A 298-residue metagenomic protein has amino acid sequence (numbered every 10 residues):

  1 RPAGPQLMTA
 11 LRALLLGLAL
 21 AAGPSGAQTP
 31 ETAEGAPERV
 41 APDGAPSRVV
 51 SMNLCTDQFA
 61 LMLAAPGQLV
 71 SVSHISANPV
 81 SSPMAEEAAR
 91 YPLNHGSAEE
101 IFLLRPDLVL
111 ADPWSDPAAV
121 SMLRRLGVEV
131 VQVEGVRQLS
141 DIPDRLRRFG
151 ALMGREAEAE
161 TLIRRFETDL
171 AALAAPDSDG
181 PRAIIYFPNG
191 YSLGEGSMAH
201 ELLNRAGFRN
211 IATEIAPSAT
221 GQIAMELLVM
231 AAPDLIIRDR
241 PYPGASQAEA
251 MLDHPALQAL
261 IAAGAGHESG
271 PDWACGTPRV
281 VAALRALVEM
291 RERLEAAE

Functional and structural regions predicted by a protein language model:
L7-Q58, L152-I184, A286-E298: Bacterial Sec-exported substrate-binding components of ABC uptake systems
E31-T32, S47-R48, D141-A151, E160 (+2 more regions): Structured C-terminal subdomain patch of bacterial secreted/periplasmic proteins
E34-A36, A89-E99, V136, A216-M225: Short helix-initiation/N-cap motifs at beta->coil->alpha
R48-L104, L108-W114, F208-I211, H254: A short, structured surface patch at a secondary-structure boundary
N53, S73, P113, I215 (+2 more regions): Short secondary-structure boundary segments
S73, P79, M198-T220, G264-H267: His/Asp/Glu-enriched short active-site or ligand-binding loop at hydrolase and phosphoryl-transfer sites
A98-P106, L126, Q222-A232: Short helices/loops that flank or line small-molecule/ion binding pockets
A118, G135-R148, R182-E201, A245: Extracytoplasmic ligand-binding site segments that recognize negatively charged/polar headgroups
